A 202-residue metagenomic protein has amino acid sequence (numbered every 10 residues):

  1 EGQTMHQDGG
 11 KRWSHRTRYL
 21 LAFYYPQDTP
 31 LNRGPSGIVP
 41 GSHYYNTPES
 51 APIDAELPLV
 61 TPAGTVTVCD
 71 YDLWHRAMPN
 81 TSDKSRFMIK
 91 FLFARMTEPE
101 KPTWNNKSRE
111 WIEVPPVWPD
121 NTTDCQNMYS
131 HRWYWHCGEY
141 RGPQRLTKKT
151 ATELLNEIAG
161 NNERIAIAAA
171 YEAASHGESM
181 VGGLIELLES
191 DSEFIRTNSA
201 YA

Functional and structural regions predicted by a protein language model:
E1-V66, Y71-S85, F91-P99: Non-heme Fe(II) oxygenase catalytic core, chiefly the N-lobe of the double-stranded beta-helix
I53-E56, K149, M180: Alpha-helix N-cap/loop-to-helix boundary motif
M78-N156, N162-E172, G177: Non-heme Fe(II)/2-oxoglutarate
E153-L155, G183-E186: Buried hydrophobic core positions in alpha-solenoid tandem helical repeats
N161-N162, D191-E193: Short inter-helical turns and helix N-cap capping residues of alpha-solenoid HEAT/ARM repeat scaffolds
A166-Y171, G182, T197-Y201: Alpha-solenoid HEAT/ARM repeat scaffold
G177, E189-S192, A202: Eukaryotic non-catalytic interaction scaffolds in large regulatory proteins
